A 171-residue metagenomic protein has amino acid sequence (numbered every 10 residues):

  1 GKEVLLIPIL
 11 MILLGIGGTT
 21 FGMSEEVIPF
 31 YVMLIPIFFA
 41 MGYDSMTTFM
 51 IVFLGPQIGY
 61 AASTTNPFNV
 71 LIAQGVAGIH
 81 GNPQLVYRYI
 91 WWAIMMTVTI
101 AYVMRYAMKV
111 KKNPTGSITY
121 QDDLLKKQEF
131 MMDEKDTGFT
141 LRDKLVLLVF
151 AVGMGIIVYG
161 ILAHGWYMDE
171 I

Functional and structural regions predicted by a protein language model:
K2, D44, H80, T140 (+1 more regions): Helix N-cap and loop-to-helix transition residues
K2-Y60: Hydrophobic transmembrane alpha-helices that form the pore/transport pathway of multi-pass ion and small-solute
I12-G15, T19, V52, P56 (+4 more regions): Generic detector of intrinsically disordered, low-complexity, polar/charged segments
G17-E26, N69, V158-D169: Transmembrane helix-loop junctions in multi-pass membrane proteins
P36-Y120, T137: Membrane-core helix-loop-helix motifs of multi-pass transport proteins
L85-I171: Long, contiguous bundles of hydrophobic transmembrane helices that form the permeation core of multi-pass
